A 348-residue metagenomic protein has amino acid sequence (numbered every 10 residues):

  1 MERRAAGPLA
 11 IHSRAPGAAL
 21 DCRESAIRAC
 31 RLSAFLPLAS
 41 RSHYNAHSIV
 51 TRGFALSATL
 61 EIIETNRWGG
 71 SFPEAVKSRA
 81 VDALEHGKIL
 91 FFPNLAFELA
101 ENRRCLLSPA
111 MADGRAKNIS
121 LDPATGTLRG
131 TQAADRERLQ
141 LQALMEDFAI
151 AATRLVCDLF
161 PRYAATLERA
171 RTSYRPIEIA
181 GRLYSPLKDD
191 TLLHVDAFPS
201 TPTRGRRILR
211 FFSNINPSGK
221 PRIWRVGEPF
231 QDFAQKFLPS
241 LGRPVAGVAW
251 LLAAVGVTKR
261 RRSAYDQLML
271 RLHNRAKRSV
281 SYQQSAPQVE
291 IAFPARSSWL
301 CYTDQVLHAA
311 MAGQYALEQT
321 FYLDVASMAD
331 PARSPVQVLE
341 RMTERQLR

Functional and structural regions predicted by a protein language model:
E2-H12, C22: Extreme N-terminal basic, low-complexity initiation segments that serve as generic localization/processing leaders
H12, D21, H43-H47: Intrinsic-disorder-associated, low-complexity terminal segments enriched in Asp/Asn/His/Tyr and depleted of Lys/Arg
R28-F35, S40-L155, L159, E290: N-terminal auxiliary "cap/dimerization" subdomain that precedes the catalytic jelly-roll/cupin core of mononuclear
T65-V76, Y184-A197, A276-Q283: Short linear interaction motifs
C157-D196: Extended, Lys/Arg-enriched charged tracts that mediate electrostatic binding to polyanionic substrates
R204-S218: Short, conserved beta-strand element in jelly-roll/cupin
K220-S298: Double-stranded beta-helix
W224, L272-R348: Catalytic core of Fe(II)/2-oxoglutarate
